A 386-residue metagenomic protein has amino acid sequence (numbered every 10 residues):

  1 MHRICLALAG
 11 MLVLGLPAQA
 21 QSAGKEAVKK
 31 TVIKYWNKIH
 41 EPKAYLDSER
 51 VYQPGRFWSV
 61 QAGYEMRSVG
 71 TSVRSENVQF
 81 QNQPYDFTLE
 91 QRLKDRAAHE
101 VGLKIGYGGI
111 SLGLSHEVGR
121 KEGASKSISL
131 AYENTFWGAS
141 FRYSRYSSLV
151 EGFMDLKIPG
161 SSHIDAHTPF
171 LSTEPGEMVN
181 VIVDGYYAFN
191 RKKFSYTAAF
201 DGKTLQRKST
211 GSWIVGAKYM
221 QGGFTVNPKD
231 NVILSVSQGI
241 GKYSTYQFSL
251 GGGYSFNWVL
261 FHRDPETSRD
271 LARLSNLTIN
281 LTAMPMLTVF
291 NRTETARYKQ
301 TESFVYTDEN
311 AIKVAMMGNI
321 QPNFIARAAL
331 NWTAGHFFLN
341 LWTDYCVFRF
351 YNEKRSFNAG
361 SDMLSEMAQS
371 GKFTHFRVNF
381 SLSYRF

Functional and structural regions predicted by a protein language model:
A23-G24, N37-F57, N190-G211, L260-I279: Short loop/turn motifs that connect adjacent beta-strands in outer-membrane beta-barrel proteins
W58-A62, I110-L112, T135-F141, V183 (+6 more regions): Transmembrane beta-strands of outer-membrane beta-barrel proteins
Y64-G70, Y107-S111, H116-R120, N134-F136 (+8 more regions): Transmembrane beta-strands of outer-membrane beta-barrel pores
E65-V78, Q83, R142-V181: Outer-membrane beta-barrel translocator/channel fold
S68-E100, G113-E122: Surface-exposed strand-loop-strand hairpins of Gram-negative outer-membrane beta-barrel proteins
Q81-Q83, G223-L234, Q238-H336, Y345-F348: Outer-membrane beta-barrel transmembrane domain signature
D86-L89, S115, S125, A166-E174 (+4 more regions): Extracellular loop and loop/strand-boundary signature of outer-membrane beta-barrel proteins
V183-G185, K372-F386: Outer-membrane beta-barrel "beta-signal"
